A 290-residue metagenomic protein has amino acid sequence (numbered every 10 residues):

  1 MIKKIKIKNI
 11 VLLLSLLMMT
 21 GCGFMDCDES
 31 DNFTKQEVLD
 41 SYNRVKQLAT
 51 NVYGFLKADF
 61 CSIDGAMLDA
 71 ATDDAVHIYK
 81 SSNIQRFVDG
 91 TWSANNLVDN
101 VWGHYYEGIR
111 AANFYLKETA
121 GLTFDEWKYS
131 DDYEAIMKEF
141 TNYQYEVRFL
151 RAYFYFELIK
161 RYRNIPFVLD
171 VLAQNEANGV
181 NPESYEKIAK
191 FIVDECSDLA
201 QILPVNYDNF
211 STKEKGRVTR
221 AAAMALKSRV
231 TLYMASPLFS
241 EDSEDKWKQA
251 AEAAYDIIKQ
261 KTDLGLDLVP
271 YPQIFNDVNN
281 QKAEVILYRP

Functional and structural regions predicted by a protein language model:
I2-V11: Bacterial N-terminal signal peptides that target proteins for export
V11-T20: Bacterial N-terminal signal peptides
C22-T72, P272: Membrane-proximal, proline-rich intrinsically disordered regions
Y42, K46, T50, G54-F55 (+3 more regions): Conserved, well-structured interaction surfaces
E157-K160, P166, Y207, Y233-D242: Short coil/turn linking the two alpha-helices of tandem helical-hairpin repeats
M224-K227: TPR/Sel1-like alpha-solenoid repeat signature
R229, Y233-S236, A251-P290: Polar, glycine-rich mid-to-C-terminal structural blocks that act as macromolecule-binding/assembly scaffolds
